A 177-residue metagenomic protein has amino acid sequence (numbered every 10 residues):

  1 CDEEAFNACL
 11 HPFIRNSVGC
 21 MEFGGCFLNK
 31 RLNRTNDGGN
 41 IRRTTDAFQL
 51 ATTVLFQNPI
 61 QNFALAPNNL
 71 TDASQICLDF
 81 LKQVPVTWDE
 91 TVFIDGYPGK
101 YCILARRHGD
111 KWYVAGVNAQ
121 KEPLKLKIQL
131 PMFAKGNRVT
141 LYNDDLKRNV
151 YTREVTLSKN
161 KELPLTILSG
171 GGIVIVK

Functional and structural regions predicted by a protein language model:
C1-N68, G96: Glycan-recognition surfaces
L55, V114, G170: Conserved, mostly hydrophobic/aromatic
N68-C77: A glycine-rich phosphate-binding loop feature that marks nucleotide/adenosyl-phosphate handling sites
F80-L104: Edge strands and adjacent loops of beta-rich recognition modules
T91-V92, I103-L104, T152-E154, E162-L165: Beta-strand-rich interaction surfaces with strong enrichment in secreted/lumenal proteins
Y97-K135, I173-I175: Carbohydrate-binding surface patches
T140-N160: Solvent-exposed beta-strand/loop surfaces of large extracellular or lumenal domains
V155-K177: C-terminal beta-strand-rich structural cap/linker in extracellular carbohydrate-active enzymes
